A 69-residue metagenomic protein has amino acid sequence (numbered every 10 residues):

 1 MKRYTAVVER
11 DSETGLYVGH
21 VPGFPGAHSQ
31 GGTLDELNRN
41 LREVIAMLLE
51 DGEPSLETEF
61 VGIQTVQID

Functional and structural regions predicted by a protein language model:
M1-V7, D35-D69: Short, charged, surface-exposed hinge/linker loops at domain edges that act as mobile lids or interdomain connectors
E9-V21: Short aromatic-glycine-(Arg/Gly/Cys) micro-motifs in beta-strand/loop hairpins
L16, G26, T58-F60: Short, functionally important structural connectors and interaction interfaces within domains
L16-V18, S29, R39: Short acidic, gly/pro-rich beta-turn/loop elements at beta-sheet edges and active-site/ligand-binding grooves
H20-G23, G52: Selective for proline/serine-rich intrinsically disordered segments in cytosolic/nuclear regulatory regions
P25-L34: A short, exposed loop/beta-hairpin motif centered on an aromatic-Gly-Thr core
